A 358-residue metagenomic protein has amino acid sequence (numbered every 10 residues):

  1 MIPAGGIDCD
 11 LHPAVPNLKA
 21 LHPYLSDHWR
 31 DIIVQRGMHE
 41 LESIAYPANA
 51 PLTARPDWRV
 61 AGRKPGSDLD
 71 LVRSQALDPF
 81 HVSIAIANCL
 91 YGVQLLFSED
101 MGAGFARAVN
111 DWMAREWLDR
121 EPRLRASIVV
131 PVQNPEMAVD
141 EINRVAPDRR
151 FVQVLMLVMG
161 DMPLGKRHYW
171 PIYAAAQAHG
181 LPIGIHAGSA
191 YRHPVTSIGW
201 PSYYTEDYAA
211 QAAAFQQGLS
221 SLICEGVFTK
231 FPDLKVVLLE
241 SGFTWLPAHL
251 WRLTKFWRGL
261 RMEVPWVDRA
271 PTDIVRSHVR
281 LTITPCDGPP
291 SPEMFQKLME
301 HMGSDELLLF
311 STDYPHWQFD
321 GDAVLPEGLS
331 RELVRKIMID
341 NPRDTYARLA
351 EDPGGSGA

Functional and structural regions predicted by a protein language model:
M1-A358: Helix-coil boundary/capping segments in enzymes
